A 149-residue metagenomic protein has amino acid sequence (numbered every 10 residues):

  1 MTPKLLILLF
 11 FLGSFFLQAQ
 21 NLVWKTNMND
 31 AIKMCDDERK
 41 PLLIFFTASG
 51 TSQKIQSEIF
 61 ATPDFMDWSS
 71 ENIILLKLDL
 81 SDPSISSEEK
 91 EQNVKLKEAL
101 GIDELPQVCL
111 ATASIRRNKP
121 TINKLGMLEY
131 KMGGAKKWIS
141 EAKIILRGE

Functional and structural regions predicted by a protein language model:
M1-N21: Bacterial Sec-dependent N-terminal signal peptides
N21-T26, T47, F65-E91: Thiol-based oxidoreductase modules, predominantly thioredoxin-like and allied folds used for disulfide exchange
W24-P41: A short beta-strand-turn-helix
I32, Q53-S70: Typically the conserved alpha-helix immediately C-terminal to a functionally engaged Cys/Sec in thioredoxin-like
D36-D37, D67-S70, L100-E104: Extracellular/periplasmic catalytic domains that process cell-envelope and extracellular macromolecules
E38-S52, V108: Short active-site neighborhood of thiol/selenol oxidoreductases, capturing the structured segment around
K54-S57, E88, P120-N123: Short, solvent-exposed loop/turn and secondary-structure capping segments
A99, D103-E149: Non-catalytic, surface beta->alpha helical segment in thiol-disulfide oxidoreductase systems
